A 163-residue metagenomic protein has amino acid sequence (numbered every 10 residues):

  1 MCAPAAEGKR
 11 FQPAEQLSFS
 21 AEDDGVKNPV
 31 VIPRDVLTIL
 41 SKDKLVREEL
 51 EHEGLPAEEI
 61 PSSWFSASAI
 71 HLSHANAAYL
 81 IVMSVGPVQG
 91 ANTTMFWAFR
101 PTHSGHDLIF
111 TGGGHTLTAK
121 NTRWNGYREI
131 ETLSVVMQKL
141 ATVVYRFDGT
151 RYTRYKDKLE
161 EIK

Functional and structural regions predicted by a protein language model:
M1-R47, A119-K163: Acidic, small-residue rich beta-repeat scaffolds with periodic aromatic anchors
G54-E59, D107-F110: A short beta-strand motif characteristic of beta-propeller blades
A57, V85-A91, S134-V136: Short consensus segments that form the blades of beta-propeller domains, in both extracellular/periplasmic
A57-A69: Signature of short aromatic-glycine-proline-rich micro-motifs recurring in repeat-based ectodomains
A67-S73, G114-N125: Short, exposed beta-strand/loop patches in secreted or surface proteins that constitute
H71-V85, W124-L133: Acidic/hydrophobic-patterned starts of short beta strands in beta-sheet-rich repeat architectures
Q89-W97, Q138-V144: Structural motif
W97-T111, Y145-K156: Surface-exposed loop/turn elements that mediate protein-protein interactions on large endomembrane-trafficking
